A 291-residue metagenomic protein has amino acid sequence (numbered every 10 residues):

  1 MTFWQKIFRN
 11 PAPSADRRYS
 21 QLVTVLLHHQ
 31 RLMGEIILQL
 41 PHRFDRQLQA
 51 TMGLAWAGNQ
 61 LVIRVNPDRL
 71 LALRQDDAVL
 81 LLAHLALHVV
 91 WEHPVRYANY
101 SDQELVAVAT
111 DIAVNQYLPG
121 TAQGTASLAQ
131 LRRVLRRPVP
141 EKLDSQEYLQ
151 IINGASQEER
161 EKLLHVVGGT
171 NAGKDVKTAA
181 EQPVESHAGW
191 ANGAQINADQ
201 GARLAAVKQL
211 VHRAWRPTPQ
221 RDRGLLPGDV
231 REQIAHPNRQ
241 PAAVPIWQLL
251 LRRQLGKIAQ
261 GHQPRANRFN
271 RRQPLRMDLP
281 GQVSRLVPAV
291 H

Functional and structural regions predicted by a protein language model:
M1-L82, A86-G124: Basic/hydrophobic alpha-helical interface regions
V62, P288-H291: Hydrophobic "anchor" residues on beta-strands that sit immediately upstream of conserved functional sites
Y117-A289: Negatively charged
